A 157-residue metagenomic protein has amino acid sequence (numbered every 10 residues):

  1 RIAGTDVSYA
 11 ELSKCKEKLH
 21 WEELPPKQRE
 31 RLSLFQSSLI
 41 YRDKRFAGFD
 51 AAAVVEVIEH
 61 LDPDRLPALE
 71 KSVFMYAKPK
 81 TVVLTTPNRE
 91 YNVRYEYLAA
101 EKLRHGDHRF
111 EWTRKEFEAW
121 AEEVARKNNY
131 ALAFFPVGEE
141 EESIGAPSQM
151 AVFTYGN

Functional and structural regions predicted by a protein language model:
R1-D6: Conserved SAM-binding motif I beta-strand of class I
V7-V54, L61-N157: S-adenosyl-L-methionine-dependent methyltransferase catalytic module, highlighting the catalytic core
